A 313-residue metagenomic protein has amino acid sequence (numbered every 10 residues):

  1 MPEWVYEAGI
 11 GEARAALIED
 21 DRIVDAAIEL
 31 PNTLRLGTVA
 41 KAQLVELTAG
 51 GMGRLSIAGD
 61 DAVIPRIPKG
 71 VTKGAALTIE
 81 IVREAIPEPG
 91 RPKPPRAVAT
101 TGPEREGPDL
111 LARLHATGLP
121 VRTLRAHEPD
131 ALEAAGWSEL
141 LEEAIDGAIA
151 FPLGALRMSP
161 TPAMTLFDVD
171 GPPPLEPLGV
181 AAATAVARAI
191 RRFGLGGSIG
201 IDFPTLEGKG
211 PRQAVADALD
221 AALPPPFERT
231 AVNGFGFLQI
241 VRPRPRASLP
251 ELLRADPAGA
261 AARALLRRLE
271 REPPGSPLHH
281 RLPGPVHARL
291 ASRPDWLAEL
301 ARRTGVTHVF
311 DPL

Functional and structural regions predicted by a protein language model:
M1-A62, K69-A163, D311-L313: Extended, charged alpha/beta regions that create polyanion-binding interfaces
T33-R35, V63, P174-L175, S248: A short local loop/turn or secondary-structure capping micro-motif enriched for an aromatic residue
A40, P65-R66, A247-P250: Short, solvent-exposed coil/turn linker segments
A85, P152-P312: Conserved glycine-centered short motifs in functionally critical loops
